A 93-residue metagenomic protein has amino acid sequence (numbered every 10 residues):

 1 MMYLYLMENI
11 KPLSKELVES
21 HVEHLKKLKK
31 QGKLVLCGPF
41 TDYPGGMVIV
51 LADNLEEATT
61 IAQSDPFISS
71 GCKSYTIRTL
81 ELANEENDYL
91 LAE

Functional and structural regions predicted by a protein language model:
M1-E93: Conserved, structured core segments of small domains
